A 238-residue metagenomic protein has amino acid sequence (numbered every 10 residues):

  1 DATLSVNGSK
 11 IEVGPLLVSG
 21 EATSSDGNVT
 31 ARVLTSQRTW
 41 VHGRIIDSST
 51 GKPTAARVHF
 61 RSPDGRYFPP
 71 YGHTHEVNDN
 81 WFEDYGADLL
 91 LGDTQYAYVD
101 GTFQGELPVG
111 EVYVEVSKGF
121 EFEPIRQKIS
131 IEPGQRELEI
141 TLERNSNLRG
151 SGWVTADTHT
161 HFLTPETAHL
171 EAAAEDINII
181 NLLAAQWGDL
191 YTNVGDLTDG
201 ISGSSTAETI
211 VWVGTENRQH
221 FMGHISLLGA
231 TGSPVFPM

Functional and structural regions predicted by a protein language model:
D1-G27, R32, T39, G92-Q95: Extracytoplasmic/secretory-pathway proteins
A2-V6, V58, A87-Q95, V109-G119 (+1 more regions): A short, solvent-exposed beta-strand micro-motif common in secreted/extracellular proteins
V6-E12, Y98, V116-Q127: A short, solvent-exposed loop/turn motif at the edges and junctions of modular extracellular/periplasmic domains
G14-T35, K128-R149: Extracellular beta-sheet/turn segments enriched in Thr/Pro/Gly and aliphatic residues
V29, Y71-L107: Short, solvent-exposed S/T- and G/P-enriched segments that are highly enriched in secreted/extracellular and lumenal
T39-S48, V58, V112, I140: A short, amphipathic beta-strand motif
S49-A87, I177: Short, ordered, surface-exposed loop/turn motifs in non-cytosolic proteins
R149-M238: Catalytic cores of extracellular degradative/oxidative enzymes
